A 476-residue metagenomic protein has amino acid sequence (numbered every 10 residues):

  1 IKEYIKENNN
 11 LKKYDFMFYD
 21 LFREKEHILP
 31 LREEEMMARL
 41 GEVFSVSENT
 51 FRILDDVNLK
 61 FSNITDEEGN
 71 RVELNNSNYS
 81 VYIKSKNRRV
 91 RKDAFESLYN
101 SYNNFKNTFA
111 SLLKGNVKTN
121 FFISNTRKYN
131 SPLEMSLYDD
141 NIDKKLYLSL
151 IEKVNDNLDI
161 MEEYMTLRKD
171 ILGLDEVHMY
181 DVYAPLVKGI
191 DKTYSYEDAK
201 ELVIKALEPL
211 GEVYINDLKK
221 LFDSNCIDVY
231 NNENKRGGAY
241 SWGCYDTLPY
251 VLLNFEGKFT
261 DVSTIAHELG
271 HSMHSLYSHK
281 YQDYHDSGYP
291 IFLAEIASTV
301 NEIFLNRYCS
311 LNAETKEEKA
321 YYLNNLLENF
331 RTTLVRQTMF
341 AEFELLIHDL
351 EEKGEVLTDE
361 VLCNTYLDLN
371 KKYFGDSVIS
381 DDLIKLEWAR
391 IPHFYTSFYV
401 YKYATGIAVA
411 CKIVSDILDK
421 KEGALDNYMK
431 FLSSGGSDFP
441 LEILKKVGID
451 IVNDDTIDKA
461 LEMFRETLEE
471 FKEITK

Functional and structural regions predicted by a protein language model:
I1-G189, K200, I474-K476: A well-structured
Y19-R23, N141, D170-Y180, I265 (+6 more regions): C-terminal, non-catalytic "cap/extension" segments appended to globular domains
L167, I171-K219, D223-C226, H274 (+4 more regions): Long, K/E/R/D-enriched contiguous segments that form extended
D191-Y196, C244-A266: Short pre-active-site segment immediately N-terminal to the catalytic Zn-binding motif
K192-Y194, I227-T247: Catalytic zinc-binding patch centered on the HExxH motif and its immediate surroundings that defines zinc-dependent
K205-N216, W242, H271, S275-D283 (+1 more regions): Conserved helix-loop functional segments at active or binding sites
S263-T264, S275-T299: Post-HEXXH active-site segment of zinc metalloproteases
L269, L293-N306, G406-I407: An active-site-proximal "capping" alpha-helix that borders the catalytic cofactor pocket
